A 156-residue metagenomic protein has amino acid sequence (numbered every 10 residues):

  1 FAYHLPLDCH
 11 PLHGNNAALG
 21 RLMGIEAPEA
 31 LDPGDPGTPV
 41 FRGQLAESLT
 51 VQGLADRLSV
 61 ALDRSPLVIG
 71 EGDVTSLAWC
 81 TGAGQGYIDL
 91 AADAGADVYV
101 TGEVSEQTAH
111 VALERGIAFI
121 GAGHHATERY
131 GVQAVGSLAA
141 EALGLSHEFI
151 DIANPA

Functional and structural regions predicted by a protein language model:
F1-A156: Active-site catalytic microenvironments in core metabolic enzymes, especially phosphate/sugar-handling
